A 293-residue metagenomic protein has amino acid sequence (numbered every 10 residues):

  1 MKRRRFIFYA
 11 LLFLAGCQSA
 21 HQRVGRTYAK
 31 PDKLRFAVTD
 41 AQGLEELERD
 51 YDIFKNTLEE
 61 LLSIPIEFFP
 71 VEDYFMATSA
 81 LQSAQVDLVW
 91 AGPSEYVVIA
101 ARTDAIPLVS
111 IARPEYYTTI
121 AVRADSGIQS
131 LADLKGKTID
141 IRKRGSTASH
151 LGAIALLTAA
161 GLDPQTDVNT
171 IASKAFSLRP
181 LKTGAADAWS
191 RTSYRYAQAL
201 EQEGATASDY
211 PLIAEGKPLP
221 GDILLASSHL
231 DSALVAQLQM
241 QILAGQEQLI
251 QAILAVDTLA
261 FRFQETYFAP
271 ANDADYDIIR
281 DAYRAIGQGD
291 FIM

Functional and structural regions predicted by a protein language model:
R5-Q22: N-terminal export signals
S19-V38, L131-K137, G289-M293: Immediate post-signal peptide segment of exported/extracytoplasmic ligand-binding proteins
V24-S94: Extracytoplasmic small-molecule ligand-binding "clamshell" domains of the periplasmic binding protein/Venus flytrap
P31-A37, Q42-R49, I53, L219 (+2 more regions): An extracytoplasmic/periplasmic, membrane-proximal ligand-sensing/linker region
L34-Q42, L47, A132-S149: Short loop->beta-strand "edge-of-pocket" segments that line small-molecule binding or catalytic clefts across diverse
F75-V89, R102-T103, A132, A175-Y194: Short helices/loops that flank or line small-molecule/ion binding pockets
L108-S130, I223-S227: Hydrophobic/proline-rich hinge and linker segments of small-molecule sensing/allosteric domains, predominantly
S126, K137-L234: Pocket-lining segment of extracytoplasmic ligand-binding domains
